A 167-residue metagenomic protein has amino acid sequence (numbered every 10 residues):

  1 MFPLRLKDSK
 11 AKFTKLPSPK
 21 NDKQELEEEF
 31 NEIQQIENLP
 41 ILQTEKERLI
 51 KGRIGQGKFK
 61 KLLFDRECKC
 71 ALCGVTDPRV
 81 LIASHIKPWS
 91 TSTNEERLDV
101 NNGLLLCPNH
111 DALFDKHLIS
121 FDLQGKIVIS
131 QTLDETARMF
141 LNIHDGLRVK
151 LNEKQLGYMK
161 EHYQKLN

Functional and structural regions predicted by a protein language model:
M1-G57, V75-V80, L141-N167: A boundary/linker detector
L39, I54, R66, V75-R79 (+1 more regions): A detector for short metal-coordination/catalytic motifs
K69: Ligand/cofactor pocket segment of small-molecule handling proteins
H85: Conserved active-site aspartate in kinases
